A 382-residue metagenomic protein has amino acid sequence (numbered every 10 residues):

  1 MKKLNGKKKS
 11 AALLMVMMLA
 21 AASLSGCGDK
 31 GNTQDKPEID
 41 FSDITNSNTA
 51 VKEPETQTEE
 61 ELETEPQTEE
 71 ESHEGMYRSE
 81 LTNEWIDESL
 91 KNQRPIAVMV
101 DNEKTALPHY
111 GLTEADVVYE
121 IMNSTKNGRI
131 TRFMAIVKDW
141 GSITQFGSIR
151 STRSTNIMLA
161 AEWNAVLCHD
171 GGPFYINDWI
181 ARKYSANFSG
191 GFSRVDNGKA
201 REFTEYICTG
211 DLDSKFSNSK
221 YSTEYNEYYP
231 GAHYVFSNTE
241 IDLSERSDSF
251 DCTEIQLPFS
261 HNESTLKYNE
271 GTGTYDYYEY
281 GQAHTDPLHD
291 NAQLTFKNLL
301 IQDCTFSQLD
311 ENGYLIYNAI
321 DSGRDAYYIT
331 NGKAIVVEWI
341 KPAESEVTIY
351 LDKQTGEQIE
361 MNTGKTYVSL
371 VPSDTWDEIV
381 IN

Functional and structural regions predicted by a protein language model:
K2-L13: Bacterial N-terminal signal peptides that target proteins for export
L4-G6, T33, T49: Short, low-complexity interaction segments enriched in Ser/Thr/Pro/Gly
A12-A21: Secretory targeting and sorting signals
A22-G26: C-terminal motif of bacterial Sec signal peptides marking the signal peptidase cleavage site
G28-K30: Bacterial signal peptide processing site
D35-E63, Q67: Post-signal peptide N-terminal segment of mature Sec-exported envelope proteins
K36-P37, I44, P66-Y119, S124-N382: A surface/extracellular/periplasmic glyco- and lipid-processing/surface-interacting theme
